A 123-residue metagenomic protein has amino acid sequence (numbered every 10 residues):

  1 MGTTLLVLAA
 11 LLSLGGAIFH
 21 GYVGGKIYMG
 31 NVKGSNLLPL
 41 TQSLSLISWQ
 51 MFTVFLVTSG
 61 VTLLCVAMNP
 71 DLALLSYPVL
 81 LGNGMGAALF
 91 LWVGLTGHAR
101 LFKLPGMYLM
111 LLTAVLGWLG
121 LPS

Functional and structural regions predicted by a protein language model:
M1-A10, L63-L75, W118-S123: Helix-coil boundary and interhelical linker segments in multi-pass alpha-helical membrane proteins
M1-L5, P78, N83-M85, W92-G97: Short secondary-structure boundary segments
M1-T3, K33-L38: Helix-boundary and loop/linker segments of multi-pass membrane transporters
T3, L74-P78, H98-L109: Non-cytosolic membrane-interface motifs at loop->transmembrane helix junctions
L11, G15, F19-I27, L37-M68 (+1 more regions): Core segments of alpha-helical transmembrane spans in multipass integral membrane proteins
G30: Active-site anion-handling motifs in enzyme catalytic cores
L44, M107-L121: Small-residue-rich segments of transmembrane alpha-helices in multi-pass membrane proteins, especially helix faces
N69-P70, A88-L104, G117-S123: Membrane-helix boundary connector in multi-pass membrane proteins
